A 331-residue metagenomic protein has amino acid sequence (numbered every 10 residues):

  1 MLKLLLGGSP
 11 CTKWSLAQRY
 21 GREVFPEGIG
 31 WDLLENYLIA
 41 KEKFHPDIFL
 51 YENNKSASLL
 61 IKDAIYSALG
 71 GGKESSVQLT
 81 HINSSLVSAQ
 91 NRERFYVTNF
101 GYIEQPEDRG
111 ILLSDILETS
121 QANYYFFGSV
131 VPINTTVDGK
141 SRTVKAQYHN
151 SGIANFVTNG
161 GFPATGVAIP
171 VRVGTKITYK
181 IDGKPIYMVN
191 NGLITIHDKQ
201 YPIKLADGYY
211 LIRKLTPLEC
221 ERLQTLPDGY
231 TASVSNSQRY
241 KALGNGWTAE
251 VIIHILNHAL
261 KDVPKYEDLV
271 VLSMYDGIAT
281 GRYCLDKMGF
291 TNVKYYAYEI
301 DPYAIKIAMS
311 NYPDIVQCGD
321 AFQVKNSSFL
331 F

Functional and structural regions predicted by a protein language model:
M1-F331: Conserved active-site and SAM-binding loop architecture of S-adenosyl-L-methionine-dependent nucleic-acid
